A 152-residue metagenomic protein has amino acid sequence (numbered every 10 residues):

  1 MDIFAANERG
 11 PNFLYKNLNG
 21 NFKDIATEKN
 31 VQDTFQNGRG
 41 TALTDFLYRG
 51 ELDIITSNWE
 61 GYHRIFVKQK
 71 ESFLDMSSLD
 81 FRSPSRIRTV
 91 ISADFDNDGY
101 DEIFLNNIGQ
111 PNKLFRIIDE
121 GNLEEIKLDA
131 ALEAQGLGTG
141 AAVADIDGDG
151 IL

Functional and structural regions predicted by a protein language model:
M1, R39-Y48, L52, R88-N97 (+2 more regions): Beta-propeller blade termini
M1-A6, D53-S57, E102-N107, L152: Hydrophobic beta-strand segments that make up the repeating blades of beta-propeller and related beta-repeat
M1-N7, K16-N17, K23, K113 (+2 more regions): Short intrinsically disordered, low-complexity coil segments enriched in acidic
N7, K29, D45, N58 (+3 more regions): Residues that line or immediately flank small-molecule/substrate-binding pockets and catalytic motifs
N7-R9, N17, N58-E60, N107-G109 (+1 more regions): Structural signature of WD-repeat beta-propellers
G10, N37-R39, G61, R86 (+2 more regions): Beta-rich catalytic cores
Y15-Q36, F66-S85, I103, F115-G136: Blade-edge motifs of beta-propeller repeat domains
